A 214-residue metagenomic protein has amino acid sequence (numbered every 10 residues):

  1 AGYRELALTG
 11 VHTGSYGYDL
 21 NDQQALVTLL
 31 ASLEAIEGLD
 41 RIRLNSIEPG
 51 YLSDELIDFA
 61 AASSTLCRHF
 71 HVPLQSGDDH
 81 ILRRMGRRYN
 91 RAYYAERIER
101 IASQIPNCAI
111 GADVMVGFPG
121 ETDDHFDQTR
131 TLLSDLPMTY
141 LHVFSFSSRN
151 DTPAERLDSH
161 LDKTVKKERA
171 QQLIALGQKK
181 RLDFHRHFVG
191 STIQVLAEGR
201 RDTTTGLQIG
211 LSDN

Functional and structural regions predicted by a protein language model:
Y3-F126: Conserved SAM/AdoMet-binding glycine-rich loop
H12, G77-I81, N150-L157, K180 (+1 more regions): Glycine-rich, flexible loop/turn motifs
L39, C67-H69, I105, A109-G111 (+4 more regions): Active-site lining segments that contact anionic ligands and/or coordinate catalytic metals
L56-F59, D127-T131, K179-L182: Glycine-rich, charged/polar anion/phosphate-binding loops that engage phosphate groups from diverse ligands
D58-A62, L74, L133, H185-H187 (+1 more regions): Replace "in large, NTP-powered and nucleic-acid-processing enzymes" with "in large, NTP-powered factors and other
V72, D113, L133, L141 (+2 more regions): Hydrophobic, well-ordered secondary-structure elements that form the walls of internal hydrophobic environments
Q104, D124, Q128-L173: C-terminal, non-catalytic macromolecule-binding modules
R156-N214: Terminal RNA-binding accessory module
